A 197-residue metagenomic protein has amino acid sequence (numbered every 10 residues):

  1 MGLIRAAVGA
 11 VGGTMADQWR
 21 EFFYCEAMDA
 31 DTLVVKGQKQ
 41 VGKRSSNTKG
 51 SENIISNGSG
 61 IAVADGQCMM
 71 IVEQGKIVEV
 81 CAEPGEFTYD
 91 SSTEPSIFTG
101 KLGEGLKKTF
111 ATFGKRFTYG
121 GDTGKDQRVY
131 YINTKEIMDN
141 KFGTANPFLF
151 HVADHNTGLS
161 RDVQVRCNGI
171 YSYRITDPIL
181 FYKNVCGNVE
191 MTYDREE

Functional and structural regions predicted by a protein language model:
M1-E197: N-terminal hydrophobic membrane-entry segments
